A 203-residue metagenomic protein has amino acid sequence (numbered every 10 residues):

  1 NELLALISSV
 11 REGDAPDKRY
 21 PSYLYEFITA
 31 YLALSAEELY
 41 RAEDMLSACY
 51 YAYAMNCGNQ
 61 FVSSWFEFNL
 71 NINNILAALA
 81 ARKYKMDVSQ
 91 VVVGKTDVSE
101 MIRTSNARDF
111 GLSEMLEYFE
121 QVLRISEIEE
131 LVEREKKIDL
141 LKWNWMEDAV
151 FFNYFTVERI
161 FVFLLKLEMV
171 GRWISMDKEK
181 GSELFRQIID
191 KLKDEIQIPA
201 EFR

Functional and structural regions predicted by a protein language model:
N1-R203: Extended alpha-helical surfaces
